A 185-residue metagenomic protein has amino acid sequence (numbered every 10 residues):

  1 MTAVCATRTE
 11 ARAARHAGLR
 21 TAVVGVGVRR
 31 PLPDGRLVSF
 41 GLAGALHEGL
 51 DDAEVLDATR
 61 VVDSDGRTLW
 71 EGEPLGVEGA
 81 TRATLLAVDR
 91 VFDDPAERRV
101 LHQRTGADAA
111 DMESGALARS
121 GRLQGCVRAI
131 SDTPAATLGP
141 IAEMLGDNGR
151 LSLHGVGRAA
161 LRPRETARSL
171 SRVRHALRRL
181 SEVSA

Functional and structural regions predicted by a protein language model:
M1-A185: Glycine-rich phosphate- or other oxyanion-binding loops that anchor nucleotides, phosphorylated ligands
